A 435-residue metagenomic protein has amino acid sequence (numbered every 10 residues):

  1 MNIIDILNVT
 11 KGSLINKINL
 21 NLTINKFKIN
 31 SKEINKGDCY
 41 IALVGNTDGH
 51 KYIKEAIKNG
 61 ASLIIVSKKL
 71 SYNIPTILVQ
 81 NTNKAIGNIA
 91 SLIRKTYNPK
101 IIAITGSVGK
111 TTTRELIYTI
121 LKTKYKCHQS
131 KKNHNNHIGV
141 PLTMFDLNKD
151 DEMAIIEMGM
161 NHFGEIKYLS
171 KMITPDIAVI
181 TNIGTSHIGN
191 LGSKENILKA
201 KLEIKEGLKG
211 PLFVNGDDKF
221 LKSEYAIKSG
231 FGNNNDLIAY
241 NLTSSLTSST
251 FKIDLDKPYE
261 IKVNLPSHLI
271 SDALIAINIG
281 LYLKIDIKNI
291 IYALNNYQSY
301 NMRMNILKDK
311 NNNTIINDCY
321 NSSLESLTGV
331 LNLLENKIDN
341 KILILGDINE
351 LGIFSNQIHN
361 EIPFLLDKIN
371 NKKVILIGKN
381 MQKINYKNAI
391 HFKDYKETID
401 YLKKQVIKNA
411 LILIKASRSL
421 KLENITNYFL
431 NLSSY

Functional and structural regions predicted by a protein language model:
M1-N88, Y240-L242, I285, E335-D339 (+5 more regions): N-terminal leader/targeting and accessory segments in enzymes
I4-T10, A85-L212, G216, F220-Y225 (+3 more regions): Phosphate-binding loop of NTP-binding sites
I6, D38, A56, I89 (+13 more regions): Residue-level signal for inorganic ion chemistry
G45-N46, M160-F163, G184-S186, D217-K219 (+4 more regions): Short glycine-rich anion-binding loops that position phosphate/pyrophosphate groups of nucleotides and phosphorylated
V66-I74, I177-I315, N336-D339, F364-K373 (+1 more regions): Acidic, Mg2+-coordinating active-site environments of NTP-dependent enzymes
I104, K110, N301-R303, S419: ATP-dependent carboxylate/acyl-activation modules
M302, C319-G329: Glycine-rich phosphate/pyrophosphate-binding beta-alpha loops
